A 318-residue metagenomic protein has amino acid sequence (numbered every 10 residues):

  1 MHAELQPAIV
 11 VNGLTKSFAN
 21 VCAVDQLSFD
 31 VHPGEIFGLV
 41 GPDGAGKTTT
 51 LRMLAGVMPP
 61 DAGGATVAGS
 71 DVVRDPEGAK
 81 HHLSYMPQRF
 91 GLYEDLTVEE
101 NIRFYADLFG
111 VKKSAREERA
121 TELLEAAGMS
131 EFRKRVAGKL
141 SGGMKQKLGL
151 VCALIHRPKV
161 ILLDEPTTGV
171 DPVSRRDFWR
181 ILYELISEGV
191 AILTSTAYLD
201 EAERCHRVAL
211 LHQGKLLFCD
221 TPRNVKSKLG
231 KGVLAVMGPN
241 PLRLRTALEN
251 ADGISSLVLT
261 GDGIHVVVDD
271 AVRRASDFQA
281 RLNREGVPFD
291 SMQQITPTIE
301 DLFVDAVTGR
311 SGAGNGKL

Functional and structural regions predicted by a protein language model:
A55: Helix-to-loop junction immediately C-terminal to a conserved catalytic motif
G63-R74, G78-A79: Conserved ABC transporter NBD signature motif
R103, D107, K112-F132: Conserved ABC ATPase "signature" region
R157: Conserved catalytic motifs of ABC-family nucleotide-binding domains
I161-D164: Catalytic Walker B motif of ABC-type/P-loop ATPase nucleotide-binding domains
